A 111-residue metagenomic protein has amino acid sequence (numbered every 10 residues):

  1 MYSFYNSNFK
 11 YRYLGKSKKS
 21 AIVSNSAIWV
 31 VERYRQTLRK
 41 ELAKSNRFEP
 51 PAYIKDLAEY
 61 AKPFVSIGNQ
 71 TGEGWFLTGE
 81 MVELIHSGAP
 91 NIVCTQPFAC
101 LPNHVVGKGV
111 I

Functional and structural regions predicted by a protein language model:
M1-I111: An N-terminal assembly and electron-transfer interface module characteristic of large anaerobic redox and radical
